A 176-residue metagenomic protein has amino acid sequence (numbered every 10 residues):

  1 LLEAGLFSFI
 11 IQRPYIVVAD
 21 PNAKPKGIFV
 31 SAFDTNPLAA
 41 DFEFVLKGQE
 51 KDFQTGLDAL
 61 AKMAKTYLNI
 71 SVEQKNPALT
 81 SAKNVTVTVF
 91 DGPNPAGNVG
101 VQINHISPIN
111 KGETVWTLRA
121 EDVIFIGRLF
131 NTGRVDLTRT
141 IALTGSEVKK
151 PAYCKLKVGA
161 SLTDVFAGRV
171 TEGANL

Functional and structural regions predicted by a protein language model:
L1-L176: Buried, small/hydrophobic-residue-enriched core segments of structured protein domains
